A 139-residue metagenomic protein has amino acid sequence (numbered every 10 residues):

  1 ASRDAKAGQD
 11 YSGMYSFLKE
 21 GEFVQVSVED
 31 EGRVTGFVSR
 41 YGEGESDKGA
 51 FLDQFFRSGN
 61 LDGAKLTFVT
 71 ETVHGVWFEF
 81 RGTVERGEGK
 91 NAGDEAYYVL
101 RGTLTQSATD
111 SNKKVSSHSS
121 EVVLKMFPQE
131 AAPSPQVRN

Functional and structural regions predicted by a protein language model:
S2-N139: Central antiparallel beta-sheet cores of small beta-barrel/beta-sandwich binding domains
